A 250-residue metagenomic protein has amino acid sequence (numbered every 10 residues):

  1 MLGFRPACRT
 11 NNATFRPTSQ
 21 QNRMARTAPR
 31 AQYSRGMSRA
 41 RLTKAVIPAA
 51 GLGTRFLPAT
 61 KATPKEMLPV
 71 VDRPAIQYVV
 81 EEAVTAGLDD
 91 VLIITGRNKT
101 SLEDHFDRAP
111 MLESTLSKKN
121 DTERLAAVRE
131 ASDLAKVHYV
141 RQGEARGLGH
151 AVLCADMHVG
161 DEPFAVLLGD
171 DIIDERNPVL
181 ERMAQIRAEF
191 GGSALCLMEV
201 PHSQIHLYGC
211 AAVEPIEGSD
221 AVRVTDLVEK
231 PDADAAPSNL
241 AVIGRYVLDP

Functional and structural regions predicted by a protein language model:
M1-L2, N11-A13, Q21-M24, Y33: Short terminal hydrophobic/aromatic SLiMs and anchors at protein ends
Y33, S38-T122, Q142, P178-R182: N-terminal glycine-rich phosphate-binding loop and ensuing alpha1 helix
E66, K136-H138, R223: Conserved beta-strand segments of alpha/beta enzyme cores
A75-Y78, H150-C154, D226: Well-ordered alpha-helical segments embedded in enzymatic catalytic cores
D104, M111-S117, T122-P215, L248: Conserved beta-loop-beta/alpha segment of the NTase-like Rossmann-fold superfamily that binds/positions NTPs
A165, A184, A188, P215-P250: Catalytic-core segments of class I nucleotidyltransferases/pyrophosphorylases that form NMP-activated intermediates
